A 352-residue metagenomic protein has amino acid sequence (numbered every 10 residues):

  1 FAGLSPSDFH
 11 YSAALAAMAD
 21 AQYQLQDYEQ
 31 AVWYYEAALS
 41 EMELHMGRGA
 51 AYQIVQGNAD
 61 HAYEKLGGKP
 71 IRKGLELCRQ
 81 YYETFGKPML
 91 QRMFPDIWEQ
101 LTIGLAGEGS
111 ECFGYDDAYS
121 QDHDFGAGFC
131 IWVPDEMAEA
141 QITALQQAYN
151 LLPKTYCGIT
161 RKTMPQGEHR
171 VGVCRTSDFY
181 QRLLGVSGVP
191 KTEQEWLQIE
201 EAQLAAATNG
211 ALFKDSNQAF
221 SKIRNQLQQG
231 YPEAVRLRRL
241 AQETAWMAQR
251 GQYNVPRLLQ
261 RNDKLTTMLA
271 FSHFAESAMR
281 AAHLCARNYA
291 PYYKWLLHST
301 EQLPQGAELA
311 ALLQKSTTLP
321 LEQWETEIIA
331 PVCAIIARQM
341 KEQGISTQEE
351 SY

Functional and structural regions predicted by a protein language model:
L4, Y11, A51-Q56, M247 (+1 more regions): Residues that mark the junctions of alpha-helical repeat units in TPR/alpha-solenoid scaffolds
L90-E136: Active-site nucleotide-donor binding segment shared across nucleotidyl transfer reactions
E139-Q260: Conserved NTP/Mg2+-binding pocket subregion across the NTase superfamily
A205-Y352: Conserved nucleotidyltransferase catalytic core and NTase-mimicking acidic/glycine-rich helix/loop elements in nucleic
